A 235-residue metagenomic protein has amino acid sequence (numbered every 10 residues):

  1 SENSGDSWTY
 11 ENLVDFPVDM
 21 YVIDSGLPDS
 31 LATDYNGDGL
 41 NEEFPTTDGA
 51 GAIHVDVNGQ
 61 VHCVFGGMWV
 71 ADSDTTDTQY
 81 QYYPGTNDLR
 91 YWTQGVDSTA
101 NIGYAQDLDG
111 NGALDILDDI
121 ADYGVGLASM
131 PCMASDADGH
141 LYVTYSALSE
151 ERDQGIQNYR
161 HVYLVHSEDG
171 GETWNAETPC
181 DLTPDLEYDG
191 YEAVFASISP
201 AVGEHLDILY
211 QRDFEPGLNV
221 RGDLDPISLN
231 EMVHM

Functional and structural regions predicted by a protein language model:
S1-M235: Extracellular, repeat-based ectodomains that mediate carbohydrate processing or recognition
